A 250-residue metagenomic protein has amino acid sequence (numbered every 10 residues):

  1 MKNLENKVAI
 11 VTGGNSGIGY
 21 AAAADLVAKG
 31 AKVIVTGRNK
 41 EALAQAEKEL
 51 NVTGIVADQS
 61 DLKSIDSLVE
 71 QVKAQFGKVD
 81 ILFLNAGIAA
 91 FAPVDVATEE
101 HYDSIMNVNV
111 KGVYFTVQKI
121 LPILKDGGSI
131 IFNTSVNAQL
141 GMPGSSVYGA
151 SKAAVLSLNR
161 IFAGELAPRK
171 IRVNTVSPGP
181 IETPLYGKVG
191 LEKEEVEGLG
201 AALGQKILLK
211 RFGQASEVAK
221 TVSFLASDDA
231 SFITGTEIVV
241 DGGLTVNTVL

Functional and structural regions predicted by a protein language model:
V8, N15-G17: Conserved glycine-rich cofactor-binding loop
P93-V94, T98-S104, L199, L203: Substrate-binding pocket helix/loop in short-chain dehydrogenase/reductase
V94-D95, G127, L140-S146, P168 (+2 more regions): Active-site loop immediately N-terminal to the catalytic Tyr-X3-Lys motif of short-chain dehydrogenase/reductase
V117, S151, N159: Active-site helix of classical SDR
P122, G164-P168, S231: Alpha-helical segment proximal to the catalytic Tyr-Lys
S135: Residue(s) in the substrate-gating loop at a strand-loop-helix junction that position the organic substrate next
L140, S223, T234-L250: Short C-terminal tail/terminal secondary-structure segment of NAD(P)H-dependent dehydrogenase/reductase domains
